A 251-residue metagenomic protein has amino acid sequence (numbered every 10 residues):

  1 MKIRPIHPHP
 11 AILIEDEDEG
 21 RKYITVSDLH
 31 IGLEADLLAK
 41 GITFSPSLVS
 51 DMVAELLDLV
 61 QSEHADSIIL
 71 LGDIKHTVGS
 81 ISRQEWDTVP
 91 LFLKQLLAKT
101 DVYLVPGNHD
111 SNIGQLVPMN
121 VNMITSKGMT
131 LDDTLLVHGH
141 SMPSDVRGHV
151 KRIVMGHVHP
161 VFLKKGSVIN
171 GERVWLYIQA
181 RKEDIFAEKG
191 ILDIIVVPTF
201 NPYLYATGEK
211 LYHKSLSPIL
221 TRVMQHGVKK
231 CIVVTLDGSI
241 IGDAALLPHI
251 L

Functional and structural regions predicted by a protein language model:
M1-L71, K75-L251: Extended recognition/assembly regions associated with phosphoester-bond processing machinery
